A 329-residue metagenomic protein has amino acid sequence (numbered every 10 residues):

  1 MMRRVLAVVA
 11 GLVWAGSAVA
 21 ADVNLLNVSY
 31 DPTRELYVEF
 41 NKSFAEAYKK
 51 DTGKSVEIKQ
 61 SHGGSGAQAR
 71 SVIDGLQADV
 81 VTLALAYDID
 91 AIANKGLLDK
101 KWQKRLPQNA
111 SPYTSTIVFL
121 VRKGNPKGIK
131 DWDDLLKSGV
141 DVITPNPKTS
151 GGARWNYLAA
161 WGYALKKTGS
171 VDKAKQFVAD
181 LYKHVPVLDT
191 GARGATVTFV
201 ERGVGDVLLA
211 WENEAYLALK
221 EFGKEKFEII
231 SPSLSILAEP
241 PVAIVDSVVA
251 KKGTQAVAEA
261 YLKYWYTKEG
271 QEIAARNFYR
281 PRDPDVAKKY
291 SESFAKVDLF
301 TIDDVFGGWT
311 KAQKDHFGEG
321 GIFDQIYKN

Functional and structural regions predicted by a protein language model:
M2-G11: Sec-dependent signal peptide recognition, specifically the positively charged N-region followed immediately by
A15-S17: N-terminal signal peptide c-region/cleavage motif recognized by signal peptidases
A20-S150, Y327-K328: N-terminal segment of the mature folded domain
V28-Y30, V121-K123, D141-K167, L181-V185 (+1 more regions): Short beta-strand->loop
S111-T116, V178-Y182, D189-T190, F222-Q255: Periplasmic-binding protein-like
G124-K130, T149, G162-S170, V248-A256: Short helix-loop capping/hinge motifs at secondary-structure junctions, enriched in acidic/polar residues
K167-S233: Ligand-binding pocket segment of bilobal, Venus flytrap-like solute-binding proteins
V249-N329: Extracellular/periplasmic juxtamembrane helices and adjacent flexible linkers that interface with membrane partners
